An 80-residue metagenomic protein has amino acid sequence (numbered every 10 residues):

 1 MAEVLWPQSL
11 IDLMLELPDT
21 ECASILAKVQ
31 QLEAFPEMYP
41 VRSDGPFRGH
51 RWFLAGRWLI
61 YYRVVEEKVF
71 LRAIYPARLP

Functional and structural regions predicted by a protein language model:
M1-E3, D12, E16, A23 (+1 more regions): Enriched for short, Lys/Arg-rich terminal
P7-E37: N-terminal first-folded block
Q30-L54: A short, surface-exposed loop/turn module that caps and links secondary-structure elements
